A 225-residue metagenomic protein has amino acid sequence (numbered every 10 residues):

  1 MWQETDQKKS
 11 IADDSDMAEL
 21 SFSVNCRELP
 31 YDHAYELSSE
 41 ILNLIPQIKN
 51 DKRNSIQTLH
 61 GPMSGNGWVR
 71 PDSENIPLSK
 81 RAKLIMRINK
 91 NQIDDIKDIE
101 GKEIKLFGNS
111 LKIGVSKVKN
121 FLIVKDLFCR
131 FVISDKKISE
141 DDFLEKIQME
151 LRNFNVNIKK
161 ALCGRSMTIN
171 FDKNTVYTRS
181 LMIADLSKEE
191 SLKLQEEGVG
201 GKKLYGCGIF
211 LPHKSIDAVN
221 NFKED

Functional and structural regions predicted by a protein language model:
M1-D225: RNA-interacting cores
